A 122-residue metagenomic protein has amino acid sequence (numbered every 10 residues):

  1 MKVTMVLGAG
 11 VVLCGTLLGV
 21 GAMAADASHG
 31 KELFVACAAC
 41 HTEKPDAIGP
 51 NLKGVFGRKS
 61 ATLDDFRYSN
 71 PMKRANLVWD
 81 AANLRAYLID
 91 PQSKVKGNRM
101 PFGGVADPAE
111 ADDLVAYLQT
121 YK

Functional and structural regions predicted by a protein language model:
M1-M5: Positively charged n-region of N-terminal signal peptides that target proteins for export
G8-L17: Bacterial N-terminal signal peptides
G19-V20, A25: N-terminal signal peptide c-region/cleavage motif recognized by signal peptidases
V20, R74, M100-G104: Short, flexible active-site loop motifs that bind/organize anionic cofactors or intermediates
A25-R67, K73-V78, A86-N98, T120-K122: Periplasmic/extracellular electron-transfer cofactor-ligation site, primarily the c-type cytochrome heme-c attachment
D26, D80, D107-E110: Acidic/polar helix N-cap motif
G103-Y121: Short, exposed beta-strand-loop hairpins at the edges of beta-sheets in extracellular/periplasmic proteins
